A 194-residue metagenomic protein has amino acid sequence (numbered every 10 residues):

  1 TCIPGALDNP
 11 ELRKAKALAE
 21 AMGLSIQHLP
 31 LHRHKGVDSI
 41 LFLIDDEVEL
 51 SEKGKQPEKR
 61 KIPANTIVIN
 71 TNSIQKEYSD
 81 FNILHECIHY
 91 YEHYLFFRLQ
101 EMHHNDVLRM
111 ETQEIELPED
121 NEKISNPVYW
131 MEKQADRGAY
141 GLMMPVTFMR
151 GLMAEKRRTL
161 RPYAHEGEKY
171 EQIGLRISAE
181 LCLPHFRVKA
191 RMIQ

Functional and structural regions predicted by a protein language model:
T1-Q194: Active-site hotspot residues in diverse enzymes, especially metal/ion-binding acidic/histidine motifs
